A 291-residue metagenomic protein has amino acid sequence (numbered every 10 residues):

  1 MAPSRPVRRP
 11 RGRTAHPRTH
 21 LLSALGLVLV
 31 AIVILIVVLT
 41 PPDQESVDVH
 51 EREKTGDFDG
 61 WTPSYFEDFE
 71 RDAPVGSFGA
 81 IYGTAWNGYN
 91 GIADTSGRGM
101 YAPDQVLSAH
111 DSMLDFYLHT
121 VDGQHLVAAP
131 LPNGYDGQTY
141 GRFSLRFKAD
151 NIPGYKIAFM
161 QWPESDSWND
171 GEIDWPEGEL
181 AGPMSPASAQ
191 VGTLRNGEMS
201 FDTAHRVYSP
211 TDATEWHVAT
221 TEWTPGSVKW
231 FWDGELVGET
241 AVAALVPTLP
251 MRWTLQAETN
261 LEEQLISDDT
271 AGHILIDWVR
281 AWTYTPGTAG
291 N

Functional and structural regions predicted by a protein language model:
A2-P10, A15-L22, P41-N291: GH16 jelly-roll
S23-V38: Hydrophobic membrane-insertion alpha-helices, especially the h-region of bacterial N-terminal signal peptides
